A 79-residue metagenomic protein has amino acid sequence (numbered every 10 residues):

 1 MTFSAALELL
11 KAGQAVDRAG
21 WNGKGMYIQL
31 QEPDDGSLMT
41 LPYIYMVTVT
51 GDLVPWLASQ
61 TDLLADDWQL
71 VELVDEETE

Functional and structural regions predicted by a protein language model:
M1-L7, W56-L57: Short acidic, Pro/Gly- and aromatic-enriched capping/linker segments at domain boundaries
S4-A15, G20-G25, Q29, T40 (+1 more regions): Catalytic phosphate/metal-binding cores of nucleic-acid and nucleotide-processing enzymes, i.e., regions that mediate
K11-A12, D35, M46, W56-D62: Alpha-helical interaction segments
L30-G36: Compositionally biased, intrinsically disordered low-complexity regions enriched for acidic
T50-E79: Short, compact, well-ordered microdomains
